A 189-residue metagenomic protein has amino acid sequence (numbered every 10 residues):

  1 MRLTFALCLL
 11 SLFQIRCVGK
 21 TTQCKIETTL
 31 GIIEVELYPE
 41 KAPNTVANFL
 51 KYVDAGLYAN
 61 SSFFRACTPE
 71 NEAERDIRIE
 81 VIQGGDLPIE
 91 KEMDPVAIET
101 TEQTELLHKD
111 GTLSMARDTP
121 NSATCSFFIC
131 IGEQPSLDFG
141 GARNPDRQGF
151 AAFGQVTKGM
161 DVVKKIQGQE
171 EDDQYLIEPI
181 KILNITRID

Functional and structural regions predicted by a protein language model:
M1-T4, E27: Intrinsically disordered, low-complexity Ser/Thr/Pro-rich tracts
L3-L12: Sec-dependent N-terminal signal peptides
I15-D189: Cyclophilin-like peptidyl-prolyl cis-trans isomerases
